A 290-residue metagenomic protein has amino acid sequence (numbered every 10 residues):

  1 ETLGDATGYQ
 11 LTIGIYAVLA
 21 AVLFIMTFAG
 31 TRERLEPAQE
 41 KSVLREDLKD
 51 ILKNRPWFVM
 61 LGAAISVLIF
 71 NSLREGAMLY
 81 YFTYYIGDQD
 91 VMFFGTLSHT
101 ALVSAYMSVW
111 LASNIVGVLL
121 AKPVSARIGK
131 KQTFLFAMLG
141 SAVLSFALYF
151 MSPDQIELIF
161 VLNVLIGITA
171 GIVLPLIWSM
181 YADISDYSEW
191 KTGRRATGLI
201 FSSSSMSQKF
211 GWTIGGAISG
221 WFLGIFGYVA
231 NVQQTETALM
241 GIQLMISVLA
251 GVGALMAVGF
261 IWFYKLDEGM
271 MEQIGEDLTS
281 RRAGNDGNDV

Functional and structural regions predicted by a protein language model:
E1-V290: Membrane-embedded alpha-helical bundles of multi-pass transporters/translocases, especially carrier/permease families
